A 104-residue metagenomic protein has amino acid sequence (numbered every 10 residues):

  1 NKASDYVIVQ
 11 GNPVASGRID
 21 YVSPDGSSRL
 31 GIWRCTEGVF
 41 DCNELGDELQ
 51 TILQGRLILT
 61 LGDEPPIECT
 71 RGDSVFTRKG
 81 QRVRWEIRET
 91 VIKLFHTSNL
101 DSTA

Functional and structural regions predicted by a protein language model:
N1-S27: A short, N-terminal "cap"/entry segment at the start of jelly-roll beta-barrel domains of the cupin/DSBH fold
I19-E44, R78-K79, D101: Conserved short histidine dyad/triad with adjacent acidic residue
R34-C35, E44-T60: Short, conserved beta-strand element in jelly-roll/cupin
C42, L59, K93-H96: Short hydrophobic/aromatic-rich beta-strand segments that constitute the beta-sheet cores of beta-sandwich/beta-barrel
L49-I52, Q81, N99: Localized chelating/binding microdomains that coordinate divalent metal ions or stabilize phosphate-bearing
D63-G80: Short acidic-glycine-tyrosine-enriched beta hairpin
R84-I87: Short, exposed beta-strand-loop hairpins at the edges of beta-sheets in extracellular/periplasmic proteins
E89-A104: A short hydrophobic beta-strand segment most commonly corresponding to one strand of the jelly-roll/cupin
